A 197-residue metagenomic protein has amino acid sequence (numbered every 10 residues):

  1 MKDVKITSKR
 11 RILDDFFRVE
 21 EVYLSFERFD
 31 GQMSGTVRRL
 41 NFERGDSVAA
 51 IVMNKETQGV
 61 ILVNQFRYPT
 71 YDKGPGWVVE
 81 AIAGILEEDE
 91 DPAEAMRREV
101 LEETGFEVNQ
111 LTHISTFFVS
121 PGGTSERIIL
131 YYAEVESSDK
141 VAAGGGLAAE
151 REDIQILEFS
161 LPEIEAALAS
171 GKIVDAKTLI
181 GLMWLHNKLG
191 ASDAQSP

Functional and structural regions predicted by a protein language model:
V4-S8, N64, G74-V79, E88 (+3 more regions): Nudix hydrolase/Nudix homology domain
R11-D15, G31, Y71-D72, F118-I129: Acidic pyrophosphate-coordinating catalytic loop
I12-T57: Acidic, metal-coordinating catalytic segment for phosphate/diphosphate chemistry, firing primarily on the Nudix
V19-E21, I51, L62, L130-Y132 (+1 more regions): Conserved hydrophobic/aromatic beta-strand scaffold that supports enzyme active sites
L24-F29, S120-A142: Active-site-adjacent beta-strand/loop module that shapes the phosphate/pyrophosphate-binding cleft
E27-F29, N54-T57, F66, E134-S138 (+2 more regions): Short loop segments at secondary-structure junctions
R39-F42, I51, G59-R98, L147-E150 (+1 more regions): Conserved Nudix-box catalytic region and its N-terminal flanking loop in Nudix hydrolases and closely related
E107, T112, F118: Acidic/glycine-rich phosphate/pyrophosphate-binding loops and surrounding catalytic core that coordinate Mg2+
